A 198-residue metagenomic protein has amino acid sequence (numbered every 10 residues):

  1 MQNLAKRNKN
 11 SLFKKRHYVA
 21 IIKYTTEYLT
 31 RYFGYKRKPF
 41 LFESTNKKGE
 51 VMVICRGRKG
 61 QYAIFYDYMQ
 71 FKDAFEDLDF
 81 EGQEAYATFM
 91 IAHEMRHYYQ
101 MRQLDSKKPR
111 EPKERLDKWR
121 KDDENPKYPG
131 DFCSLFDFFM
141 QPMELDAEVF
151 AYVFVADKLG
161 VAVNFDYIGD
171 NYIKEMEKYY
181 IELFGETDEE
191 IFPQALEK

Functional and structural regions predicted by a protein language model:
M1-F13: A short, surface-exposed helix-loop junction/capping segment
L4-R7, D73, K127-C133: Short glycine/proline-rich turn/loop motifs
K15-R37: Zn2+-dependent metallopeptidase catalytic core
Y18, T88, F139, M143: Hydrophobic (often cysteine-bearing) scaffold residues that line and stabilize catalytic clefts of nucleotide/cofactor
T45-A85, Y98-R102: Active-site scaffold of zinc-dependent metalloenzymes
Y86-E94: Short alpha-helical catalytic segment bearing the HExxH-like zincin motif of zinc-dependent metalloproteases
E94-E111: Catalytic Zn2+-binding segment of zinc metalloproteases
E114-I191: Metalloprotease/metallohydrolase-associated module, dominated by Zn2+-dependent proteases
